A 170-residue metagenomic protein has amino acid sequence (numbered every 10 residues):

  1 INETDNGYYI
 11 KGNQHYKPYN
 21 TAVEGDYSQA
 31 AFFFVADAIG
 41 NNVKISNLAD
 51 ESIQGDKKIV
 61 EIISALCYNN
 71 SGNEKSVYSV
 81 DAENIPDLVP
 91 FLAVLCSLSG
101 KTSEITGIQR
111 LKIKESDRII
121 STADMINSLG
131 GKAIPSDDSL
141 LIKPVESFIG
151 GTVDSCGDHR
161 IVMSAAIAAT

Functional and structural regions predicted by a protein language model:
I1-T170: Short, structured segments at the rim of ligand-binding sites
